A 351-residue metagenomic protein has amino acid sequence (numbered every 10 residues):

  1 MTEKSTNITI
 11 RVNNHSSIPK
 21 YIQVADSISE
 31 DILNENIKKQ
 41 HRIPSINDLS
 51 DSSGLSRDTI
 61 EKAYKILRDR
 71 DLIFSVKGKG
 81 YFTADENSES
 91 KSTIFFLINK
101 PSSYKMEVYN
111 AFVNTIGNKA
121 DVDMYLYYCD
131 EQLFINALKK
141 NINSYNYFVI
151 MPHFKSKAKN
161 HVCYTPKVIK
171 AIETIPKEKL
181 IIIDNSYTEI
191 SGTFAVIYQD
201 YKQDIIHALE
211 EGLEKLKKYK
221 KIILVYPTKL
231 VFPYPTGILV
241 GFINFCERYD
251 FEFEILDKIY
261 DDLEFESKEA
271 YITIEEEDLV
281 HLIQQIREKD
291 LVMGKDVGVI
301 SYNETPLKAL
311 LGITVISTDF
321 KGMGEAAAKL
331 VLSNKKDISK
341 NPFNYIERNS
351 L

Functional and structural regions predicted by a protein language model:
M1-D51: Extreme N-terminal segment that seeds HTH/winged-HTH DNA-binding domains in transcriptional regulators
K38-S75: N-terminal helix-turn-helix
R42-I43, S75-S88: Short, Lys/Arg-rich nucleic-acid/phosphate-binding segment
A84, S88-H207, K268-Y271, E277: Alpha-helical recognition/docking segments in bacterial nutrient-uptake and carbohydrate-utilization systems
Y104-N118, H207-E211, P233-F251, H281: Short, solvent-exposed amphipathic alpha-helices that sit in or adjacent to ligand/effector-binding or catalytic
D184-I223, S317-K336: Hydrophobic alpha-helical segments within soluble ligand-binding/sensing domains
Y201-F245, S339-L351: An alpha-beta-alpha
F265-L351: Flexible loop/turn connectors
